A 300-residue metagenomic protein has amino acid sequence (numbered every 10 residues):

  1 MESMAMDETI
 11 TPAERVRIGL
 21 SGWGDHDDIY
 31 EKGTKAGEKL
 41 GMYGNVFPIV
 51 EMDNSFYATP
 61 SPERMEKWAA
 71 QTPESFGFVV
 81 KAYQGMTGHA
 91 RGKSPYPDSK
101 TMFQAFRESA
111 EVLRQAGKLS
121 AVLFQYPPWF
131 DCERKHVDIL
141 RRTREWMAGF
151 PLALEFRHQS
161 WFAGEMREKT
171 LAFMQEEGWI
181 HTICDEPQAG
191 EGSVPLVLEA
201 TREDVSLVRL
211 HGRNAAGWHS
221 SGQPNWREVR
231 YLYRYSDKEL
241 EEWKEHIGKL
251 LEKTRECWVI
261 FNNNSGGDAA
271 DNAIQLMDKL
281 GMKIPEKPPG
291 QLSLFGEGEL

Functional and structural regions predicted by a protein language model:
E2-L300: Residues lining hydrophobic/aromatic ligand-binding pockets adjacent to catalytic sites
